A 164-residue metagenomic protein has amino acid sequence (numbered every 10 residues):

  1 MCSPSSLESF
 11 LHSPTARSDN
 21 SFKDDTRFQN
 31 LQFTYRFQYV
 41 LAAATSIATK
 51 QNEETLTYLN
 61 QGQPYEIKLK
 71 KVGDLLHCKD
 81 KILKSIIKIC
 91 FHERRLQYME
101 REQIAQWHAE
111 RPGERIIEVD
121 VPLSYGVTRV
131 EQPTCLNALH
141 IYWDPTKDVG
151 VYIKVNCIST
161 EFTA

Functional and structural regions predicted by a protein language model:
M1-G150: N-terminal onset of structured domains
V149-A164: Extended serine/threonine-enriched, polar tracts that run as long, contiguous segments within proteins
